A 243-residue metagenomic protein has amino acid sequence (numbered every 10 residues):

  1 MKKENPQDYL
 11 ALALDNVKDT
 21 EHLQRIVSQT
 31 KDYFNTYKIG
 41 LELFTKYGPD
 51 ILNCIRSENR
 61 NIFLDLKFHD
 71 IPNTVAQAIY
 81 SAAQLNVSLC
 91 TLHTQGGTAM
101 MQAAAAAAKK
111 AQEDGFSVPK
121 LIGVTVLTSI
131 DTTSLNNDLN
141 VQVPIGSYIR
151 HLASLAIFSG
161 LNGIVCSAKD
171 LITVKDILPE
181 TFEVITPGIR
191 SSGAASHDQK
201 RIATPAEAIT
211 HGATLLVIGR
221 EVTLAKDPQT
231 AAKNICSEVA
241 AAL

Functional and structural regions predicted by a protein language model:
K2-N16, Y33-T36, V217-I218: Generic N-terminal amphipathic, Lys/Arg-enriched alpha-helix
K2-N5, R25-D32, D50-N59, Y80-Q84 (+3 more regions): Acidic (Asp/Glu)-rich catalytic clusters
P6-D8, V17, T74-A78, A83-N162 (+4 more regions): Conserved anion-binding
L12, Y37, K67, C90 (+5 more regions): Conserved, mostly hydrophobic/aromatic
L14-E58, P72-V75, S154, A168 (+1 more regions): Conserved alpha/beta-domain cores
P49, C166-A213, V217: A C-terminal functional module that forms or caps the active site or interfaces directly with catalytic machinery
L85-A99, Q199-A231: Glycine-rich phosphate-binding active-site loops on the catalytic face of alpha/beta enzymes
M101-A111, I209, V222-L243: C-terminal helical cap(s) of enzyme catalytic domains, especially alpha/beta-barrels
